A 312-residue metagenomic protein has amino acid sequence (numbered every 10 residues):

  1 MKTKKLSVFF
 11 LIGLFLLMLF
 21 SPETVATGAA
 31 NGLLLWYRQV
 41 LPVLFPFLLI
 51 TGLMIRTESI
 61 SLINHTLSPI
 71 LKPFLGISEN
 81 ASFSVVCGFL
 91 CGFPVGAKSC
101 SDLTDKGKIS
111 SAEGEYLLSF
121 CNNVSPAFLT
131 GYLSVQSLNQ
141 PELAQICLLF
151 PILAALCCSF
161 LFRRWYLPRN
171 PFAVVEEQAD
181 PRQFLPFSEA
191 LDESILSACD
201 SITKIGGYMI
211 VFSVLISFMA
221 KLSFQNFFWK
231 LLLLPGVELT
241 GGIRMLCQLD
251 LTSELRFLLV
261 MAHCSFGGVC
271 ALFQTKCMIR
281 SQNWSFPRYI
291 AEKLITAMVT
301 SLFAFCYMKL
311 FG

Functional and structural regions predicted by a protein language model:
L6-V25, L48-E58, R163-W165, S213-F224 (+1 more regions): Structural signal for alpha-helical transmembrane segments and their membrane-water exit/capping regions in multi-pass
Q39-T51, F128, S201-S217, S301: Hydrophobic alpha-helical transmembrane segments in multi-pass membrane proteins
P42-S99: Membrane helical hairpin/interfacial module
F74-L138, L233-L251, F257-I279: Alpha-helical membrane segments and immediately flanking helix-loop junctions that form or couple to the substrate/ion
K108-R164, M278-F303: Membrane-core helix-loop-helix motifs of multi-pass transport proteins
L167-L196: Intrinsically disordered, low-complexity non-transmembrane regions of multi-pass membrane transporters
L191-C264: Transmembrane helical segments that form the transport core of multi-pass membrane transport proteins
F305-G312: Juxtamembrane boundary at the C-terminal end of a transmembrane helix
